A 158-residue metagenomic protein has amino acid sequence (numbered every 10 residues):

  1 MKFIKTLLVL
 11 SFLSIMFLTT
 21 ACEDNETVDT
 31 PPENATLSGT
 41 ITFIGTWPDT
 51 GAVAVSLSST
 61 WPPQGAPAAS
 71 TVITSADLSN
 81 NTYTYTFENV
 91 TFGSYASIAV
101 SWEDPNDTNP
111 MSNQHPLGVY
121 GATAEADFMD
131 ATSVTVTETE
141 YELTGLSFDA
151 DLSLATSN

Functional and structural regions predicted by a protein language model:
F3-T6, I15-T40: Bacterial Sec-dependent N-terminal signal peptides
P32, P48, A76-N80, V90-F92 (+1 more regions): Surface-exposed coil/turn segments at beta-strand junctions on protein surfaces, enriched
T40-T50: Structural motif
A52-S59, A96-I98: Beta-strand signatures of extracellular beta-sandwich domains
W61-G93: Tryptophan-paired
T91-N109: A short, solvent-exposed beta-strand micro-motif common in secreted/extracellular proteins
D104-L146: Structured interaction patches on ligand/partner-binding surfaces of diverse proteins
G145-N158: Short, low-complexity, Pro/Ser/Thr/Gly-rich segments in the mature regions of secreted, periplasmic
